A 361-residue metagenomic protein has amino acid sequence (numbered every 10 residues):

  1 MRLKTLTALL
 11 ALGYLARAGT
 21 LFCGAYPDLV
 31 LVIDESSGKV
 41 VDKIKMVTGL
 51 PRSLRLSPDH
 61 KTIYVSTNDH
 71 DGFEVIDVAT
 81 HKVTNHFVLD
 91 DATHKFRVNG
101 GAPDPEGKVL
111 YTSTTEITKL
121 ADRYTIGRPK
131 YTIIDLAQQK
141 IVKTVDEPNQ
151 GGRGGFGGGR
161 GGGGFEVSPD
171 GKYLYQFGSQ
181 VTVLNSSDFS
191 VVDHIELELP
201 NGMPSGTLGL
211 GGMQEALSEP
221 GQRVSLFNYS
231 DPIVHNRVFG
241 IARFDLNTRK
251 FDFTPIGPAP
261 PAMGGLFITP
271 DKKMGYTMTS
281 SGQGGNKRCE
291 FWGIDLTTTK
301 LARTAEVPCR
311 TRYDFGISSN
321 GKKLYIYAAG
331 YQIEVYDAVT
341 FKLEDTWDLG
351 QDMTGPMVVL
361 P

Functional and structural regions predicted by a protein language model:
M1-G13: Fungal secretory targeting signals
Y14-P361: Predominantly soluble domains enriched in secretory-pathway, periplasmic, or organellar proteins
